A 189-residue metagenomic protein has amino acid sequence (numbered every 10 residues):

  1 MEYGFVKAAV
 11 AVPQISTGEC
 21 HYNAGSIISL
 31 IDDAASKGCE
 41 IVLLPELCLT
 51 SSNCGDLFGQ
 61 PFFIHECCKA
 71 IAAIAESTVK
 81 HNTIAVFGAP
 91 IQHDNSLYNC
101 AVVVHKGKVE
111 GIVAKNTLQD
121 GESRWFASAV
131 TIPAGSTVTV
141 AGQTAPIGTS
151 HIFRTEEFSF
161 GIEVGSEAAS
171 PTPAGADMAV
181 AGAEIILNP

Functional and structural regions predicted by a protein language model:
M1-P189: Enzyme catalytic cores with a strong preference for nitrogen-chemistry domains
